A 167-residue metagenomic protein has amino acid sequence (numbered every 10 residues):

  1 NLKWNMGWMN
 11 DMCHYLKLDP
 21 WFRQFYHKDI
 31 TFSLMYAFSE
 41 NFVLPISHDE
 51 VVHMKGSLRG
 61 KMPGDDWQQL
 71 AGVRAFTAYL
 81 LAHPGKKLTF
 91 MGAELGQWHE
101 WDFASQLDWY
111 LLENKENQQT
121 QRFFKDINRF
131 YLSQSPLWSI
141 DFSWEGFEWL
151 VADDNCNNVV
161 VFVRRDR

Functional and structural regions predicted by a protein language model:
N1-F103, L132, W138-R167: Conserved alpha/beta catalytic core and glycan-binding cleft of carbohydrate-active enzymes
W101-L111: Active-site His/acidic residue clusters
L111-F147: Aromatic- and carboxylate-lined catalytic core of secreted/periplasmic carbohydrate-active enzymes
